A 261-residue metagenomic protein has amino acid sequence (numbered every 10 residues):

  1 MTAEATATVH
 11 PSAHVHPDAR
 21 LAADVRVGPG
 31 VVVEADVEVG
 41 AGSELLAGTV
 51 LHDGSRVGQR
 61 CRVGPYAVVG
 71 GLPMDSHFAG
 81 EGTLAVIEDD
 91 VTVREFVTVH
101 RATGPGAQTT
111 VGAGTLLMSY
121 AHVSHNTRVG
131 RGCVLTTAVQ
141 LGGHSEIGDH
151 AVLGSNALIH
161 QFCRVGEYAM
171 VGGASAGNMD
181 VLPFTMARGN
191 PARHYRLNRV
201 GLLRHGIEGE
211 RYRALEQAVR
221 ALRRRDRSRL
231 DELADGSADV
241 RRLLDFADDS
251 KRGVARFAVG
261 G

Functional and structural regions predicted by a protein language model:
M1-S12, P17-D18, D24, R60 (+5 more regions): Terminal amphipathic alpha-helical/low-complexity segments used for targeting or macromolecular assembly
A3-R193: Structural signal for interior beta-strand "rungs" in well-ordered beta-sheet cores of soluble enzyme domains
